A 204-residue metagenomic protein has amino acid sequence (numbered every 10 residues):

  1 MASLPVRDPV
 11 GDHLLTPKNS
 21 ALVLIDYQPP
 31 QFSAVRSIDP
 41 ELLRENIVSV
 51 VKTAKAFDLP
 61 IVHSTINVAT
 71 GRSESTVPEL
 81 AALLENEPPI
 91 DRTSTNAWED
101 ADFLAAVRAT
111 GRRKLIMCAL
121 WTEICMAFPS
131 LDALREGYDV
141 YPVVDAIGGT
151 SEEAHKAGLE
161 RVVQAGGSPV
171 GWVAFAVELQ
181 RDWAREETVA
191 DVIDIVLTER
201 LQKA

Functional and structural regions predicted by a protein language model:
A2-T93, A109, D139, K156-V163 (+3 more regions): Active-site acidic carboxylates
S33-V35, M126-F128, E152: Active-site-proximal flexible loops/turns
T65-N67, W121, A146: Residue-level signal for short, function-critical loop segments
R92-R135: Internal catalytic-core helix/loop-beta-alpha segment that presents or stabilizes conserved functional determinants
N96-A97, E123-I124, I147-E152, V177: Short gly/pro/ser/thr-enriched loop/turn and capping motifs at secondary-structure boundaries
I116-A119, D139-E152: A short glycine-rich beta-strand->turn/loop micro-motif centered on a GG-aromatic cluster
A127-S130, Y141-V144, H155-L159: Hydrophobic, well-ordered secondary-structure segments
